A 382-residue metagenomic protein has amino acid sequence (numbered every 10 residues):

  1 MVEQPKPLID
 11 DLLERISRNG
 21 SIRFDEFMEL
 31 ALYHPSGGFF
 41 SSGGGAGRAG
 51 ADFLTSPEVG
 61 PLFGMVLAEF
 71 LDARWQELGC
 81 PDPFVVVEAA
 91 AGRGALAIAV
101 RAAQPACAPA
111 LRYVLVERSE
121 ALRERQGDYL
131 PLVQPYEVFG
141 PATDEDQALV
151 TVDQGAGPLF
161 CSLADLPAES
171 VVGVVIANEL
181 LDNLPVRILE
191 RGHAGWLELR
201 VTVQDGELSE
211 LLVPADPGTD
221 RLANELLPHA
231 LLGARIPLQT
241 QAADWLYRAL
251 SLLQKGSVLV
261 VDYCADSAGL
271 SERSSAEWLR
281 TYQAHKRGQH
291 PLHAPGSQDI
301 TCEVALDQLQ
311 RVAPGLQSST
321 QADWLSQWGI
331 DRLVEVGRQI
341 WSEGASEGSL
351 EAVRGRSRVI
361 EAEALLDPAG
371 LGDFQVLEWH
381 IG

Functional and structural regions predicted by a protein language model:
M1-A89, R93-L166, V171, D323 (+3 more regions): Rossmann-like AdoMet
F40-S41, N183-V186, A268-G269: Short helix/loop capping segments that flank catalytic or ligand/cofactor-binding pockets
A91, E120, L181, A265 (+1 more regions): Short, glycine/acidic-enriched loop or turn micro-motifs at the edges of active sites
R101-A103, D128-P131, L189-G192, R273-A276: Short, glycine/charged-enriched secondary-structure capping and boundary segments
R118, A177-N178, Y263, W379: Residues immediately flanking
G157-H193, R235-T240, D244, R248-L259: A short SAM/SAH-binding and catalytic strip from SAM-dependent methyltransferases
V174-A223, S275-Q283: A mobile, often basic/glycine-rich helix-loop segment that functions as the active-site lid/recognition loop
D220-G382: Long, Lys/Arg- and hydrophobic-enriched amphipathic alpha-helices
